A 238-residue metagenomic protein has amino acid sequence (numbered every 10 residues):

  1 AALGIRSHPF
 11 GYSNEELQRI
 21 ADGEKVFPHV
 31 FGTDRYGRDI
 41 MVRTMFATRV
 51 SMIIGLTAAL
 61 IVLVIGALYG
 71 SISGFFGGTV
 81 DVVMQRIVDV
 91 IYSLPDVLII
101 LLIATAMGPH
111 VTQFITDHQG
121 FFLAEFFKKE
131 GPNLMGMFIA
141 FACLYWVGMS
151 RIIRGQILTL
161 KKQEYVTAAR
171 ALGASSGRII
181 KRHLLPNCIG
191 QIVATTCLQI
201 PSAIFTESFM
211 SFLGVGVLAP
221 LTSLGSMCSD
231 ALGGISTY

Functional and structural regions predicted by a protein language model:
A1-L63, A67, A203, G216 (+3 more regions): Gly/Trp-centered helix-boundary motif
V30, D34, S51, T57 (+6 more regions): Generic hydrophobic transmembrane alpha-helix motif, especially the helices
R38-I53, D81-Y92, L185, I189 (+4 more regions): Alpha-helical membrane-interface segments at transmembrane helix boundaries
R49-I65, L158, G177-F209: Transmembrane alpha-helices
V97-L102, A106, H110, F138 (+2 more regions): Non-cytoplasmic
Q156-Y165: Transmembrane helix boundary and interhelical loop/hinge segments in multi-pass membrane proteins
